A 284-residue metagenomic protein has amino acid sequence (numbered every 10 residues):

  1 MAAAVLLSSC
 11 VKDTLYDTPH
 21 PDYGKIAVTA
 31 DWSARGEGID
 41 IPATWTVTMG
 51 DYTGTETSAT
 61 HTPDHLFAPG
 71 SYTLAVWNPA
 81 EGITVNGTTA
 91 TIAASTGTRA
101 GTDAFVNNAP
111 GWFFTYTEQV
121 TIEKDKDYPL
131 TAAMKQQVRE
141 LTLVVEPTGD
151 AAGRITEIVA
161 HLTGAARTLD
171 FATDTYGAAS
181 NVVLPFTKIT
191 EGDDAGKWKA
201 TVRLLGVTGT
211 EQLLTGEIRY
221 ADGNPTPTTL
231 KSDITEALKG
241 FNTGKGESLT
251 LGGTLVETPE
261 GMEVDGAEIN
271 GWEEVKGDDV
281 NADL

Functional and structural regions predicted by a protein language model:
L6-S9: C-terminal motif of bacterial Sec signal peptides marking the signal peptidase cleavage site
V11-D17: Bacterial lipoprotein signal-peptidase II cleavage site
H20-P21, L130-V138: Conserved "repeat-terminator" motif of extracellular CCP/Sushi domains
D22-V28, Y72, R139-L141: Short structural boundary motif marking the start of a folded domain
V28-P42, V144-G153: Structural motif
D40-I92, R154-L238: Tryptophan-paired
G82-P129, G223-V256: Structured interaction patches on ligand/partner-binding surfaces of diverse proteins
L184-T190, E268-L284: Short, low-complexity, Pro/Ser/Thr/Gly-rich segments in the mature regions of secreted, periplasmic
